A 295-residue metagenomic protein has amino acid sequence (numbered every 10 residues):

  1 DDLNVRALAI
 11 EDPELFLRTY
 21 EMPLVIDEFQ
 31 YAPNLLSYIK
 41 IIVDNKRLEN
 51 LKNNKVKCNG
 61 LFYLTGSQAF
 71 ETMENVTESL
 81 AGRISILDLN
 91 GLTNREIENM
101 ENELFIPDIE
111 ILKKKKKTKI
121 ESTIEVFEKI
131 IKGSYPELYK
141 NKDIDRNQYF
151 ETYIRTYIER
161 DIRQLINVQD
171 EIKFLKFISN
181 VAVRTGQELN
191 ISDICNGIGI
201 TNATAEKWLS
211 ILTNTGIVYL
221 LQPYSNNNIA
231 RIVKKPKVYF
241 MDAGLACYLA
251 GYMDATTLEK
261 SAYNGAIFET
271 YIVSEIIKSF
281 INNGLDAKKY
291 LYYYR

Functional and structural regions predicted by a protein language model:
D1-P23: Short glycine-rich substrate-engagement loop in P-loop NTPases that contacts/grips substrate
L3-R6, Y31-P33, E71-T72: Catalytic P-loop NTPase motifs of RecA-like helicase/translocase cores
R18-Y38: Conserved P-loop NTPase "ATPase switch" module shared by AAA+ and STAND
P23-L24, Y63, Y292: Hydrophobic "anchor" residues on beta-strands that sit immediately upstream of conserved functional sites
L36-Q68, T77-S79: Conserved catalytic/switch belt of AAA+ P-loop NTPases
L48-K57, E110-K115, Y290: Short mixed-charge
N59, A69, M73-V183, Q187-E188: Interdomain motor-coupling "hinge/lid" segment immediately C-terminal to the ATP-binding subdomain of NTP-driven enzymes
Y139-R295: Accessory nucleic acid-recognition modules appended to NTPase machines
